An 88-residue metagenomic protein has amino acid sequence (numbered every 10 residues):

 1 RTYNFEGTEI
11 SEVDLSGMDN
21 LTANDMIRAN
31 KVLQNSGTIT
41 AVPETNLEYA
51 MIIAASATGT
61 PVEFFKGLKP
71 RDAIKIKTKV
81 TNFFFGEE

Functional and structural regions predicted by a protein language model:
R1-E88: Short, surface-exposed, charged amphipathic helix/loop patches that serve as local interaction elements
